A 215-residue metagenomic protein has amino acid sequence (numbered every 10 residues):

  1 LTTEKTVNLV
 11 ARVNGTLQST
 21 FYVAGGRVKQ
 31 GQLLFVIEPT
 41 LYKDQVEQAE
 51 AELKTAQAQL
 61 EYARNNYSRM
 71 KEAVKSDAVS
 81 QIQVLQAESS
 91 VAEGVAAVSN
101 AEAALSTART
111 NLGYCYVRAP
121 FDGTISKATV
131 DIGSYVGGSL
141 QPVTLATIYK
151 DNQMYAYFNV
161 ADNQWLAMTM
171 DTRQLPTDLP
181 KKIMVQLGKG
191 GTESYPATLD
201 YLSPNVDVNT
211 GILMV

Functional and structural regions predicted by a protein language model:
L1, S99-L105, Y195-Y201: Short beta-strand/loop turn elements enriched in aromatics
L1-T2, V160: Hydrophobic beta-strand positions in extracellular immunoglobulin-like domains
T2, Q18, S126, Y149 (+1 more regions): Conserved positions in beta-strands of structured domains
E4-L140, N163-D171: Amphipathic alpha-helical coiled-coil/rod segments that serve as protein-protein coupling scaffolds
L9, V117, I148, M184-V185 (+1 more regions): Generic preference for hydrophobic
E38, T147-Y149: Short, acidic/hydrophobic/Gly-rich beta-strand patch recurrent on exposed beta strands that often constitutes part
D122, Q141-T144, Q153-M154, F158-P204 (+1 more regions): Beta-strand/loop subdomains of soluble extracytoplasmic proteins
S139, Y149-K150: Amphipathic alpha-helical coiled-coil/heptad-repeat segments
